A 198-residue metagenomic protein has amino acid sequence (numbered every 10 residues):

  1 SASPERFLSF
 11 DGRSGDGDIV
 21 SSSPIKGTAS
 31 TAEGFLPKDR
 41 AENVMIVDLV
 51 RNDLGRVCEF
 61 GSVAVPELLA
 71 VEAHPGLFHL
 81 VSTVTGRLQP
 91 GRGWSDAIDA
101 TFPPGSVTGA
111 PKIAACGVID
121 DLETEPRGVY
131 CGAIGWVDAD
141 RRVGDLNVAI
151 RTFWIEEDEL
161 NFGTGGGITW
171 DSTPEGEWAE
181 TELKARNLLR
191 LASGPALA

Functional and structural regions predicted by a protein language model:
S1-A198: Extended alpha-helical targeting/anchoring segments, especially N-terminal organellar/secretory targeting helices
